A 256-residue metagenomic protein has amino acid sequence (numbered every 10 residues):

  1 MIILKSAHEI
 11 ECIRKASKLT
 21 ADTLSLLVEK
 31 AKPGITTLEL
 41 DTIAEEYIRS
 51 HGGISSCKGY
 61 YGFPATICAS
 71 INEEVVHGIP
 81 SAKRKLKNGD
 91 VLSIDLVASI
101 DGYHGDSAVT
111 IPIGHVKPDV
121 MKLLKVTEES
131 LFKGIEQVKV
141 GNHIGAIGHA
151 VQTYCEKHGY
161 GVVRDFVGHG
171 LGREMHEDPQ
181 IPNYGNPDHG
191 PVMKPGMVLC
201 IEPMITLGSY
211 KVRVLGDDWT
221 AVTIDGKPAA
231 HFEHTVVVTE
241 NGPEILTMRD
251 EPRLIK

Functional and structural regions predicted by a protein language model:
M1-K256: Active-site neighborhoods and metal-handling regions in enzymes and metal-associated proteins
